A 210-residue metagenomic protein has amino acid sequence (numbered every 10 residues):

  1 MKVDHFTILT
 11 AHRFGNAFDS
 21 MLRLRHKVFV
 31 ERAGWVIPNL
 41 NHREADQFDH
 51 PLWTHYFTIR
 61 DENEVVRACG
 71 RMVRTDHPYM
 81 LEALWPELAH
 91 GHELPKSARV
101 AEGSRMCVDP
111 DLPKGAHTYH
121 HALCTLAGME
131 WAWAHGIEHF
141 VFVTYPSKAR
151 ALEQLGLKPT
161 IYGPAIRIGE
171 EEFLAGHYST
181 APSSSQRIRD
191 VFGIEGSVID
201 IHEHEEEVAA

Functional and structural regions predicted by a protein language model:
M1-Q47, P51, Y56-N63: Short amphipathic alpha-helix that is part of the acyltransferase structural core
L52-T54, R67, K96-A101: Short connector loops at helix/strand junctions that flank enzyme active sites, especially segments positioning acidic
N63-E93: Short, His- and charge-rich active-site/binding loops that engage polyanionic ligands
M80, P86-F173, H177-P182: Acyl-donor binding region in acyl/amide transferases
E102-R105, E170-A210: Charge-rich, low-complexity intrinsically disordered segments
